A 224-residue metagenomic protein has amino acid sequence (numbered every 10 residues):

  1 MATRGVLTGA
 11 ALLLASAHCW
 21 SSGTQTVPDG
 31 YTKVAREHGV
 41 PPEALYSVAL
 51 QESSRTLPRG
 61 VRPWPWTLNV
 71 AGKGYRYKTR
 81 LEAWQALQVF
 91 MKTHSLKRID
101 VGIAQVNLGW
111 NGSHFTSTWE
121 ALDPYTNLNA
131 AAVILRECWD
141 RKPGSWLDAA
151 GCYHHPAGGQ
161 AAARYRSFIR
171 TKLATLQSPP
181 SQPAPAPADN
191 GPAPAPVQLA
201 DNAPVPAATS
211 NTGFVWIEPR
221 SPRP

Functional and structural regions predicted by a protein language model:
M1-V40, S167, T171-P224: N-terminal secretory targeting signals
W20-P179: Catalytic glycan-binding domains that act on GlcNAc-containing polysaccharides
